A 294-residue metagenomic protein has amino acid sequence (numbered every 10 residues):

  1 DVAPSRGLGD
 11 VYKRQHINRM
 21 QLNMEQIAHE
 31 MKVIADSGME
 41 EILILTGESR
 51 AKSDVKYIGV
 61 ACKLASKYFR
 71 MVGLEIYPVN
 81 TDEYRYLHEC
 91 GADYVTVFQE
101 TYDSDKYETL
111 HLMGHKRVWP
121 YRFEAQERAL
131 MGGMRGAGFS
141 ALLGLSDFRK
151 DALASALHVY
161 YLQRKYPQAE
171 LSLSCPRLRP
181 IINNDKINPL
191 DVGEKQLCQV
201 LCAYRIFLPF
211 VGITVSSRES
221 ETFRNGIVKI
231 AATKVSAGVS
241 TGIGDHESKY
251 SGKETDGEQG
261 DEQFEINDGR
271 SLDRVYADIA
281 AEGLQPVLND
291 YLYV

Functional and structural regions predicted by a protein language model:
D1-Y12: Single conserved hydrophobic/aromatic residue that forms the stacking wall/gate of nucleotide- or nucleobase-binding
D10-H16, E258-D261: Glycine-/proline-rich flexible loop or hinge segments
K13-E30, I34-A129, R135-F139, L145 (+1 more regions): Core AdoMet radical
I17-M20, Y77, H115-W119, R149 (+4 more regions): Hydrophobic alpha-helical scaffolding
I27-E30, Y57-A61, E83, Y121-A125 (+5 more regions): A general structural detector for well-ordered alpha-helical segments in enzyme core domains, enriched
N80-E89, S146-Y160, S220-I230: Catalytic cores of alpha/beta
Q163-V294: Auxiliary Fe-S-binding modules of radical SAM enzymes
